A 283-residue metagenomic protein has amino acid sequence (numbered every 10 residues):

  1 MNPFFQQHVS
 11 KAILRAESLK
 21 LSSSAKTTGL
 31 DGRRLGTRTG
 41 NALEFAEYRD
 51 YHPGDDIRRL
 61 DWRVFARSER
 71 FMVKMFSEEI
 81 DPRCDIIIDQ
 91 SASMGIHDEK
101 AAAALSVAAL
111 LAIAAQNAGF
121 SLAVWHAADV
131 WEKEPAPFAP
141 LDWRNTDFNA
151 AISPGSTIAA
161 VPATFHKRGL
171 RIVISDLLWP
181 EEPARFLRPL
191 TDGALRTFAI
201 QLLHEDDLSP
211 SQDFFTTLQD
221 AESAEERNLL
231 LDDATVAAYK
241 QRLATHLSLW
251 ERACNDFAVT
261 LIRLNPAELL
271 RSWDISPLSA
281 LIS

Functional and structural regions predicted by a protein language model:
M1-T37, R49-R58, V64, V73-I86 (+2 more regions): Exposed, interaction-prone extracellular/peripheral surfaces
N41: Residues that recognize and position ribonucleotide moieties
